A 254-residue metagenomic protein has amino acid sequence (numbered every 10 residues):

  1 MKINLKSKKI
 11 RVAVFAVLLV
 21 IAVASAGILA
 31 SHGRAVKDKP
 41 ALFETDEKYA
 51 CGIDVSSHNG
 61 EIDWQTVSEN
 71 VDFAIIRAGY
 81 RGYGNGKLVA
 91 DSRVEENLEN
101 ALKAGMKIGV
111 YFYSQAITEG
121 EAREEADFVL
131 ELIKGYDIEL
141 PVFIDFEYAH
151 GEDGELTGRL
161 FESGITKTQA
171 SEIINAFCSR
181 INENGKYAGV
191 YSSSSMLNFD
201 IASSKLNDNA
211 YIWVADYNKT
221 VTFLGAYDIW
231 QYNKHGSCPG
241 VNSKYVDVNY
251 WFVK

Functional and structural regions predicted by a protein language model:
K2-A22, A26-L29: N-terminal Sec-pathway targeting helices
A26-D38: Hydrophobic single-pass membrane-insertion segments
K37-P40, E44-D72, I76-A176, N182-N184: Substrate-binding cleft of extracellular glycoside hydrolase catalytic domains
P40-Q65, L206-K254: Functionally critical loop-and-helix segments that line ligand-binding/catalytic clefts of soluble enzyme domains
I108, Y187-G189, I212: Hydrophobic anchor at the start of a short beta-strand that flanks the dinucleotide cofactor-binding loop
F112, S192, D216: Short beta-strand/turn micro-motifs composed of small residues that flank or help shape donor/cofactor-binding pockets
L130-I144, Y148-H150, A202-A226: Structural recognition of alpha->loop->beta junctions
I181-F199: Aromatic-lined carbohydrate-recognition surfaces of secreted/lumenal glycan-active proteins
